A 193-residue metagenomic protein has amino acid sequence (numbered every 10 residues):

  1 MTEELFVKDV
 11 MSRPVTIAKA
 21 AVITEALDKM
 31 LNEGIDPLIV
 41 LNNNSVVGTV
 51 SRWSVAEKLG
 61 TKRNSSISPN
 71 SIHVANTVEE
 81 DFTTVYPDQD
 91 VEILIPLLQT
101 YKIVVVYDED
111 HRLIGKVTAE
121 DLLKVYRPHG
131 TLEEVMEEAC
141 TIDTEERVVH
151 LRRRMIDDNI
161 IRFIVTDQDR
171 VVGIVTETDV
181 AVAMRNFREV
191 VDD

Functional and structural regions predicted by a protein language model:
M1-R13, R52-T83, D90-I103, E109-N159 (+2 more regions): Tandem CBS (Bateman) regulatory domains
T2-G34, I39-V40, Y86: The feature marks the first
A18, N42, Y86, D108 (+2 more regions): Small/polar loops that bind or transfer phosphate-bearing groups
N32, N43-S45, D90, Q99 (+1 more regions): Short strand-connecting beta-turns/loops that link adjacent beta-strands
G34-L38, V46, R52-W53: Short N-terminal signal/transit or membrane-insertion segments and the immediately adjacent low-complexity/disordered
L38, V104, R162-F163: Generic short beta-strand
L41, V46-V47, L113-I114, T166 (+1 more regions): Short hydrophobic beta-strand segments in globular cytosolic domains
